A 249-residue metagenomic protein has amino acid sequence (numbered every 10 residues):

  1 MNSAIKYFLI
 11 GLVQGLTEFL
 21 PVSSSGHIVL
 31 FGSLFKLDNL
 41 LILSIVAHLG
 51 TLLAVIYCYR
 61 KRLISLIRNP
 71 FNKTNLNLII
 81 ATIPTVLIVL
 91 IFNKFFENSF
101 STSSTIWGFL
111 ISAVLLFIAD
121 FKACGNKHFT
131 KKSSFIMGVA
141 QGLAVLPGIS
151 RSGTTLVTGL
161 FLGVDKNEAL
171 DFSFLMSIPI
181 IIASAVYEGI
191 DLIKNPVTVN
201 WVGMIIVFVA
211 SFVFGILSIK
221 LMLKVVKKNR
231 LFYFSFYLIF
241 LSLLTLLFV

Functional and structural regions predicted by a protein language model:
M1-V249: Multi-pass membrane proteins that catalyze or facilitate reactions on polyprenyl-/lipid-phosphate substrates and their
